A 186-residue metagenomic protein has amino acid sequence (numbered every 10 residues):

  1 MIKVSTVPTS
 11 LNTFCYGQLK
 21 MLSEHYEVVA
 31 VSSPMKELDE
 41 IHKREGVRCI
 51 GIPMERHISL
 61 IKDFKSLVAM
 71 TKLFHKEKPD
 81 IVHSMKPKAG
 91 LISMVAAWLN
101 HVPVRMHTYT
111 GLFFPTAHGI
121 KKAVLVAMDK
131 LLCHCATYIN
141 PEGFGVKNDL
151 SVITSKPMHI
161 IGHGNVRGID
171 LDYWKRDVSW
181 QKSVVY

Functional and structural regions predicted by a protein language model:
M1-I2, A97-L112, D129, N140 (+1 more regions): Active-site proximal beta-strand in glycosyltransferases
K3-K62, D149-S151: N-terminal strand-loop element at the rim of the active site of nucleotide-sugar-dependent glycosyltransferases
V4, F14, V31-P34, M85 (+3 more regions): Replace "coordinates the UDP/GDP/TDP-sugar" with "coordinates nucleotide-activated sugar donors
N12-Y16, I61-V68, P103-V104, F113-L131 (+1 more regions): Nucleotide-sugar donor phosphate/pyrophosphate-binding loop at the beta->alpha transition of glycosyltransferases
E45, E77, N100: Active-site charged/polar residues at nucleotide-handling catalytic sites that mediate phosphoryl, nucleotidyl
I50-G51, K130-K182, Y186: Donor nucleotide-sugar binding/catalytic pocket of nucleotide-sugar-dependent glycosyltransferases
L73-D80: Glycine-rich phosphate-binding loop signature in dinucleotide/nucleotide-binding domains
S84-G90: Short His-centered aromatic/hydrophobic patch
